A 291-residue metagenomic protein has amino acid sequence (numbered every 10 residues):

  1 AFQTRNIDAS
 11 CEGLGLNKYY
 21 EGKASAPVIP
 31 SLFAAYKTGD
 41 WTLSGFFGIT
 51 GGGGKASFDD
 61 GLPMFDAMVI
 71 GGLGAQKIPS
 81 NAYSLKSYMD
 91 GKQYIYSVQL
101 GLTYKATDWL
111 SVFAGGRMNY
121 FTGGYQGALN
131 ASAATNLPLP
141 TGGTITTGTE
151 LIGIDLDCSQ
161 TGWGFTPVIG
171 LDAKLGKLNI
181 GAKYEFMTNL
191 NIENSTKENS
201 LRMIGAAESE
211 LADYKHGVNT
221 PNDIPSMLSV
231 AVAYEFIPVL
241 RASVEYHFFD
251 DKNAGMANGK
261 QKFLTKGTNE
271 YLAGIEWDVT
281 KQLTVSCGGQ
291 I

Functional and structural regions predicted by a protein language model:
F2-S25: Surface-exposed strand-loop-strand hairpins of Gram-negative outer-membrane beta-barrel proteins
A26-I291: Outer-membrane beta-barrel porins/channels
